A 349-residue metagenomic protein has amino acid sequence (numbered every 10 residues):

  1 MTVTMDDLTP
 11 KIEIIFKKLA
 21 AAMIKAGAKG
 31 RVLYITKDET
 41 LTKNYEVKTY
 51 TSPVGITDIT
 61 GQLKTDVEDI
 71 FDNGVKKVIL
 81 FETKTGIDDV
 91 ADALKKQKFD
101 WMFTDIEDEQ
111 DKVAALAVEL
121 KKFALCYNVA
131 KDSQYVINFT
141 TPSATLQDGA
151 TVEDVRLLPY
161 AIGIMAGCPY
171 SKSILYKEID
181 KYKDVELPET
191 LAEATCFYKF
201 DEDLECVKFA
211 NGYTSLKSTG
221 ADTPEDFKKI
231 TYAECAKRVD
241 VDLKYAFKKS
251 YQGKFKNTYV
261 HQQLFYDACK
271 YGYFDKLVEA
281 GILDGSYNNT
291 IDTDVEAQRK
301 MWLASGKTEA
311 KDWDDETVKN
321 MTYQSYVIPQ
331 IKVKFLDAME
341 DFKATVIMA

Functional and structural regions predicted by a protein language model:
M1-I59, E202-A349: Structured, hydrophobic secondary-structure cores that serve as assembly/anchoring elements
V3-T4, L8-K18, L33-I35, T85-K249 (+1 more regions): A glycine- and small-residue-enriched flexible loop/hinge signal that marks low-structured segments
K29-A117: An N-terminal, globular interaction/scaffold subdomain
